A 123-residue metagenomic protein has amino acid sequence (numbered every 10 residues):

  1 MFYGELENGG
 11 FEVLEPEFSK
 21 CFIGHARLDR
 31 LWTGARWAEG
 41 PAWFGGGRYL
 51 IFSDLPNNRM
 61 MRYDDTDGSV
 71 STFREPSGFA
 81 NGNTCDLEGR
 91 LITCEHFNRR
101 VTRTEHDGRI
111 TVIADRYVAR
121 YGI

Functional and structural regions predicted by a protein language model:
M1-I123: Sequence-structural signature of mature extracellular/luminal beta-sheet repeat domains, prominently beta-propellers
